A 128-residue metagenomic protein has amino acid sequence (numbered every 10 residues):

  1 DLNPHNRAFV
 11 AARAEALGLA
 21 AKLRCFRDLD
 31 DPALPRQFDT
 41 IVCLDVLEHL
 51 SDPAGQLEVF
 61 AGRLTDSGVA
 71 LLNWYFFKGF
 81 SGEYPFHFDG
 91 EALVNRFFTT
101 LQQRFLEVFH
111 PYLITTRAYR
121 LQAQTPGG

Functional and structural regions predicted by a protein language model:
D1-L29: Class I SAM-dependent methyltransferase SAM/SAH-binding core
D30-R36: Short conserved loop adjoining the S-adenosyl-L-methionine
V42: A conserved beta-strand element that flanks and buttresses the S-adenosyl-L-methionine
D45-L50: A short His-aromatic
A54-V69: A short glycine-rich, Lys/Arg-flanked "PGG" loop and its adjoining helix->strand segment in the class I
S67-K78: Conserved beta-strand signature within the Rossmann-like core of class I S-adenosyl-L-methionine
Y84-P111: Conserved Class I S-adenosyl-L-methionine
Q102-G128: Core SAM-dependent methyltransferase catalytic element
